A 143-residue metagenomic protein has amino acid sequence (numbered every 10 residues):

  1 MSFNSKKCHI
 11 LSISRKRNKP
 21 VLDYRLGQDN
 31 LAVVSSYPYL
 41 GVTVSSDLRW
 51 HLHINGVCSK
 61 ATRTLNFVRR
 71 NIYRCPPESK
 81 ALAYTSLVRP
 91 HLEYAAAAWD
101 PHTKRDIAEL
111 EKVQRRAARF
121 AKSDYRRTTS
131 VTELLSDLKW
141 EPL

Functional and structural regions predicted by a protein language model:
M1-N4, H9, D106-L143: Short, charged alpha-helical motifs in flexible N/C-terminal segments and linkers
S2-S35: Short, conserved micro-motifs composed of acidic
R15, N66, Y73, V88 (+2 more regions): Hydrophobic alpha-helix feature that most strongly marks membrane-spanning transmembrane helices and their immediate
D23-R25, T43, H102, F120 (+1 more regions): Short linear motifs centered on Gly/Pro in flexible linkers and helix caps
Q28-A98: Basic, alpha-helical interaction scaffolds
R69-L82, A98-T103, T128-P142: Acidic, serine/threonine- and proline-rich low-complexity regulatory regions
